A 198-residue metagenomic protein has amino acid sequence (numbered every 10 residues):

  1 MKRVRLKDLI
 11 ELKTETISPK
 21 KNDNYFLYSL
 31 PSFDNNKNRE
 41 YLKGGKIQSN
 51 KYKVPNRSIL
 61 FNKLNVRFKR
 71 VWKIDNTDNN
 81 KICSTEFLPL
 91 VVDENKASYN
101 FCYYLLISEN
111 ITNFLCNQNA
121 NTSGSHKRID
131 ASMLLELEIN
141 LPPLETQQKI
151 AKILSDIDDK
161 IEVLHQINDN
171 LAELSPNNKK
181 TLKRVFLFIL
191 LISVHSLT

Functional and structural regions predicted by a protein language model:
M1-I17, N140-T198: Non-catalytic DNA-recognition/assembly elements of restriction-modification systems
K2-T16, L88-E145: Basic, amphipathic alpha-helical recognition segments used for DNA target recognition
K7-S18, N22-N62, H195-T198: Sequence-specific dsDNA recognition surfaces
P31, L64-R67, L88, L174 (+1 more regions): Anionic group-transfer/hydrolysis microenvironments
Y41, S84, A120: Short acidic (Asp/Glu) patches
N50-Y52, N56-I111, G124: A short beta-sheet element
D75-N76, Y103-L105, N117-Q118, I153-L154 (+1 more regions): "Short basic amphipathic alpha-helical interaction patches in structured regions
C83, D130-M133, S175: N-terminal alpha-helical segment
